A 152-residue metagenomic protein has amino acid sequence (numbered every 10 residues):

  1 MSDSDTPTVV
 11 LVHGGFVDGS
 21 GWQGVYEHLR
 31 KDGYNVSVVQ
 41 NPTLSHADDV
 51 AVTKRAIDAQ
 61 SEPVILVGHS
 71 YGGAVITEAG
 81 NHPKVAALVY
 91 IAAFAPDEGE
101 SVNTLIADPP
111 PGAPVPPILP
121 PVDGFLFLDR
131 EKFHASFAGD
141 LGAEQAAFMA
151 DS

Functional and structural regions predicted by a protein language model:
S2-E62: Active-site catalytic motif of lipid deacylating hydrolases and related acyltransferases
V10, I65-V67, V89: Conserved hydrophobic packing residues within short motifs/helices of P-loop NTPase cores of ABC-family ATPases
V12-G15, H69-S70, A93: Glycine-rich His-Gly loop
G24, E78-A79: Active-site signature of alpha/beta-hydrolase-fold catalytic machinery across serine- and Asp/Cys-nucleophile hydrolases
R30, G80-N81: Gly/Ala-rich phosphate-binding loop of Rossmann-like dinucleotide-binding domains, activating on the conserved
V67-G72, I76: Gly/Ala-rich beta-loop-alpha elbow adjacent to hydrolase catalytic centers
N81-R130: Flexible "cap/lid" loop of the alpha/beta hydrolase fold
F125-S152: Conserved alpha/beta-hydrolase catalytic His-Asp/Glu region
